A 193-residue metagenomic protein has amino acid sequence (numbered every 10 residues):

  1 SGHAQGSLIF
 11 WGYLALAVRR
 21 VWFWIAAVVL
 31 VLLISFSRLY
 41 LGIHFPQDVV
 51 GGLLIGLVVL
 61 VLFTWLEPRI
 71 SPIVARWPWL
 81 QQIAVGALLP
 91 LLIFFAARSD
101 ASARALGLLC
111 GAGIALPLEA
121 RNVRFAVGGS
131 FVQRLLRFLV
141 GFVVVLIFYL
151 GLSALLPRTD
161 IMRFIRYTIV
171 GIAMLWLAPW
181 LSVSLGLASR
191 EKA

Functional and structural regions predicted by a protein language model:
S1-G151: Membrane-embedded catalytic cores of phosphoryl/pyrophosphoryl-handling enzymes
A126-A193: C-terminal regulatory/interaction regions
